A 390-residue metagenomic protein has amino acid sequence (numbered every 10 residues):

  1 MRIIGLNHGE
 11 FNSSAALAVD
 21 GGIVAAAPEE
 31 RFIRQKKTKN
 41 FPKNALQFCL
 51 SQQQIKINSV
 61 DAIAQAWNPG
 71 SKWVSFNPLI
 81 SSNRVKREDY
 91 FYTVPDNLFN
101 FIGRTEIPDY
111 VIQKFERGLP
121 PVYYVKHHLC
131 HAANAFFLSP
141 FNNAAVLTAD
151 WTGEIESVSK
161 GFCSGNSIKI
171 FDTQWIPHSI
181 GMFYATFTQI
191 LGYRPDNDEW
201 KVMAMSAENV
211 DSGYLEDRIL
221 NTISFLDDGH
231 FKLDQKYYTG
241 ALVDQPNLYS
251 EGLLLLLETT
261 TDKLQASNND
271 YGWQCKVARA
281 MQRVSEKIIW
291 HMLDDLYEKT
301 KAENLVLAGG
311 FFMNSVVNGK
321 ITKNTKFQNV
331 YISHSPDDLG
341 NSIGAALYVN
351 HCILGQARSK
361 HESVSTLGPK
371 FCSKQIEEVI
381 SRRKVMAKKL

Functional and structural regions predicted by a protein language model:
M1-L390: Short acidic/glycine-rich loops and adjacent helix/strand connectors that line catalytic pockets where negatively
